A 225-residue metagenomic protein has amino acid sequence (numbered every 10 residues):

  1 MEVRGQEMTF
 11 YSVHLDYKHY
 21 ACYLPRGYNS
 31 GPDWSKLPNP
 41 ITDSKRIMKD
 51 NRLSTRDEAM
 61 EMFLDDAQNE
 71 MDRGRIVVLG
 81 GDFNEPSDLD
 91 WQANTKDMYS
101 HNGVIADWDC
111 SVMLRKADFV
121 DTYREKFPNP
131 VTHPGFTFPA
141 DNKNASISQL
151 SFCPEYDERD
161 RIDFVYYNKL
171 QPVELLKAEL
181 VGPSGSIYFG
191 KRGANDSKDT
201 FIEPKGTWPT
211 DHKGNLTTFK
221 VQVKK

Functional and structural regions predicted by a protein language model:
M1-G31, A178-V181: Structured beta-strand-rich core segments of catalytic domains in phosphoester-bond hydrolases
E2-Q6, A59, K169: Short strand-coil-strand connectors
E7, H14-K18, F83-P86, F127-P130: Solvent-exposed loop/turn segments at secondary-structure junctions within structured extracellular/periplasmic domains
S12, N29-P38, A194-T207: Short, surface-exposed secondary-structure junctions/capping segments
Y23-L53, N94-H101: A solvent-exposed, charged loop/short amphipathic helix patch at secondary-structure junctions
L37-I41, R46-F83: His/acidic metal-ligating clusters that form di-metal
Q68-V78, E85-K225: Metal-dependent phosphoester-hydrolase catalytic domains
